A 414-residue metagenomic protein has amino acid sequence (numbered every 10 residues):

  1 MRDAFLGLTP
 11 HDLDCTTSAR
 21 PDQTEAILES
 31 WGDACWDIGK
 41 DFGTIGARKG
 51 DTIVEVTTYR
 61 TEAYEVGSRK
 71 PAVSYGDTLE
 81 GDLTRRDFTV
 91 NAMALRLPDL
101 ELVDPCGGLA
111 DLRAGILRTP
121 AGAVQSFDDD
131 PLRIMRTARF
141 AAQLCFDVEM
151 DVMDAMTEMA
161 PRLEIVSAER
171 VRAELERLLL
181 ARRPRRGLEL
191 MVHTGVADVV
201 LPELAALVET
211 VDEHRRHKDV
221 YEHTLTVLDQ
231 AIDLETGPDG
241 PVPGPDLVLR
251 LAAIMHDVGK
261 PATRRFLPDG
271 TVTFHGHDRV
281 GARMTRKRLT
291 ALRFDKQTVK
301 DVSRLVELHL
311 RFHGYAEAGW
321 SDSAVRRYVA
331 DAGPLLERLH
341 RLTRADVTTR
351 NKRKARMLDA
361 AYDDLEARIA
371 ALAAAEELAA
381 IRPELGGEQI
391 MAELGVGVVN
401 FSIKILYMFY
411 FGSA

Functional and structural regions predicted by a protein language model:
M1-A414: Catalytic cores of the polymerase beta-like nucleotidyltransferase superfamily and closely associated nucleotide
